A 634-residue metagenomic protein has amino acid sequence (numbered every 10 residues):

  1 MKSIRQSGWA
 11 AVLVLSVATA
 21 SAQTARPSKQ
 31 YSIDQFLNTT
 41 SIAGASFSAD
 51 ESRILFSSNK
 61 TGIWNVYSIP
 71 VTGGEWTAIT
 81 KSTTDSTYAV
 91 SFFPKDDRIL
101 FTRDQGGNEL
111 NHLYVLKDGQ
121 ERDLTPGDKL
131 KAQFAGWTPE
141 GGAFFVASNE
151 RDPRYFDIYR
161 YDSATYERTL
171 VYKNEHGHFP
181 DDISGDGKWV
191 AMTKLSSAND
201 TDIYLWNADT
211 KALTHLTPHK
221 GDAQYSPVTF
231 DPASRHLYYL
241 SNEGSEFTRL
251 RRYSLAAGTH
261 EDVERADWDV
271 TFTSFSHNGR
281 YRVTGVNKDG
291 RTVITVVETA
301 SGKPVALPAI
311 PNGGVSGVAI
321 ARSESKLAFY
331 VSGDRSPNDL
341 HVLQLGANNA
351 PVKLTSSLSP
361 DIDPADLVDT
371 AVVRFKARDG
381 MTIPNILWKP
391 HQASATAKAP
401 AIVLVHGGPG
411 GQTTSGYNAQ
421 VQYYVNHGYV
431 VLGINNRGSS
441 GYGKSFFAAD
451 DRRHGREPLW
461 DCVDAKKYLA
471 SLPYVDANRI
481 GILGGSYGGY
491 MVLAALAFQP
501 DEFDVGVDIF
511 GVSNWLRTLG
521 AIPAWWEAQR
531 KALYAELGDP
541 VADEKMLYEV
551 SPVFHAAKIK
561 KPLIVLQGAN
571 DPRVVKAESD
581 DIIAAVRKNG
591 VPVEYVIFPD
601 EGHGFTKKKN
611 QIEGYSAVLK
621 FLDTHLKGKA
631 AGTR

Functional and structural regions predicted by a protein language model:
G8-A18: Bacterial N-terminal signal peptides
A22-I42, I69-Y88, V115-K131, R151-P153 (+7 more regions): Multi-bladed beta-propeller domains
D34-Y67: Beta-strand-rich domains and repeat architectures in extracellular enzymes and scaffolds, especially beta-propellers
S46-S48, S91, G136, D182 (+3 more regions): Conserved beta-strand position repeated across blades of beta-propeller domains
L55-T61, T80, I99-G107, T125 (+15 more regions): Beta-strand C-termini and the immediately following turn/loop, strongest in propeller blades
I63-N65, L110-H112, Y155-D157, D200-D202 (+4 more regions): A detector of repeated loop/turn-to-beta-strand junctions in beta-rich toroidal repeat architectures
N348-A350, T355-S486, S513, G520-K531: Cap/lid segment of the alpha/beta-hydrolase catalytic domain
I434-R634: Active-site-proximal cap/loop segments of hydrolase catalytic domains
